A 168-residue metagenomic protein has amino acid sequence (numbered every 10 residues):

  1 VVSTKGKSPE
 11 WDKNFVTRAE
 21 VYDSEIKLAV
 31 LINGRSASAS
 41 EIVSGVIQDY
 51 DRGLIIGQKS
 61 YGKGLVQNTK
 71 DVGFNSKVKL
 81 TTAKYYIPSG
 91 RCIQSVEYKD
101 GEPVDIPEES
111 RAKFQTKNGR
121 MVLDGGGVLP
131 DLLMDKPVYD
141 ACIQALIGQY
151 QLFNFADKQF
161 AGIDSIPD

Functional and structural regions predicted by a protein language model:
V1, F15, V78, A156-D157 (+2 more regions): Generic preference for hydrophobic/aromatic residues in regular secondary structure cores
V1-L31, R35-S38, G64-D71, Y86: Gly/Ser/Thr-rich loop/hinge elements
V2-G6, V30-L31, G57-S60, T82-Y85 (+3 more regions): Short, surface-exposed, polar/charged, turn-prone segments marking secondary-structure boundaries
D12-F15, K27, L31, G62-G64 (+5 more regions): Generic preference for well-ordered secondary structure
T17-V21, K70-F74, C142, L146 (+1 more regions): Short amphipathic alpha-helical patches
E25-L28, S40-S44, Q48, G53: Extracytoplasmic/secreted envelope proteins and their assembly/folding machinery, especially bacterial periplasmic
A39, D51-R52, I56-Q58, G62-R120 (+1 more regions): Polar, glycine-rich mid-to-C-terminal structural blocks that act as macromolecule-binding/assembly scaffolds
C92-D168: Conserved functional hotspot residues or short segments at active or partner-binding sites across diverse domains
